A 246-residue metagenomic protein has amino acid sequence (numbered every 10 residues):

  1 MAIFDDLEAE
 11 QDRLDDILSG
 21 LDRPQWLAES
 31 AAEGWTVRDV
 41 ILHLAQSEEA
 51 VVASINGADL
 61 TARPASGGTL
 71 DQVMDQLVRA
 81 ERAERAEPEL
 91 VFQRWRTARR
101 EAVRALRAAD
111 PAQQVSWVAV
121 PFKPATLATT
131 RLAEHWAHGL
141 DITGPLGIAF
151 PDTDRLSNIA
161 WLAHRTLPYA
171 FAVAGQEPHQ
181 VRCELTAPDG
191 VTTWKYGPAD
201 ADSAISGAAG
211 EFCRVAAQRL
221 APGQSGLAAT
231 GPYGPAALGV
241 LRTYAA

Functional and structural regions predicted by a protein language model:
M1-A2, E49-R107: Short, helix-capping/interhelical loops that line the mouth of catalytic, cofactor-, or ligand-binding pockets
M1-G34, D39-L42: Basic, Lys/Arg-rich alpha-helical nucleic-acid-recognition elements, primarily the DNA-binding modules of transcription
F4-L7, F92-W95, A128-R131: Hydrophobic packing residues in well-ordered alpha-helices of helical domains and bundles
E10-R13, I17, S47, A98-E101 (+2 more regions): Amphipathic, well-ordered alpha-helical segments in soluble domains
S19-S30, R100-L127: Acidic interhelical loop/turn segments
L27-G68, W117-V173, F212: Short, contiguous alpha-helical
A174-G210: Glycine/small-residue-rich hydrophobic helix-like segments
D200-A246: C-terminal interaction segments
